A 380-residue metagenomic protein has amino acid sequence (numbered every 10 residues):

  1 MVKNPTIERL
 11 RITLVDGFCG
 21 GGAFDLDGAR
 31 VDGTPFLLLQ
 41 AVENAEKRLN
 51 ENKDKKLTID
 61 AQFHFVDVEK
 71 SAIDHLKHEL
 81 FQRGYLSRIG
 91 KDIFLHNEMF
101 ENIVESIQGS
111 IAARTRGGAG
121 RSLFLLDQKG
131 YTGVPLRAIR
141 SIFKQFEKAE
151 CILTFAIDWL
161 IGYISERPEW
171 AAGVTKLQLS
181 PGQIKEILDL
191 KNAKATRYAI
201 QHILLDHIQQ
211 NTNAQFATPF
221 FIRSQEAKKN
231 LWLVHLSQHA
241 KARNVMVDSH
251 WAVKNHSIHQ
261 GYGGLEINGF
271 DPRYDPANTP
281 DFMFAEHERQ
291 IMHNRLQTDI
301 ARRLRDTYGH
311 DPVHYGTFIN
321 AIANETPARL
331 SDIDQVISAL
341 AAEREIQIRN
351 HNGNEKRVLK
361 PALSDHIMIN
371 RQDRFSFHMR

Functional and structural regions predicted by a protein language model:
V2-S106, A328-S338: SAM cofactor-binding core of SAM-dependent methyltransferases, primarily the Rossmann-like beta-alpha-beta module
I103-G117, R140: Short amphipathic alpha-helix with an adjacent loop that forms part of the alpha/beta core around
R121-G133: A short SAM/SAH-binding and catalytic strip from SAM-dependent methyltransferases
Y131-S141: A short, conserved alpha-helix within the catalytic core of class I
E147-W159: Conserved beta-strand signature within the Rossmann-like core of class I S-adenosyl-L-methionine
R167-Q225: A conserved mid-domain beta-alpha-beta active-site/ligand-binding segment of alpha/beta enzyme cores
W232-A242: Conserved beta strand-loop-helix elements of the APE1-like EEP
V247-R380: C-terminal target-recognition/interaction regions appended to catalytic cores
